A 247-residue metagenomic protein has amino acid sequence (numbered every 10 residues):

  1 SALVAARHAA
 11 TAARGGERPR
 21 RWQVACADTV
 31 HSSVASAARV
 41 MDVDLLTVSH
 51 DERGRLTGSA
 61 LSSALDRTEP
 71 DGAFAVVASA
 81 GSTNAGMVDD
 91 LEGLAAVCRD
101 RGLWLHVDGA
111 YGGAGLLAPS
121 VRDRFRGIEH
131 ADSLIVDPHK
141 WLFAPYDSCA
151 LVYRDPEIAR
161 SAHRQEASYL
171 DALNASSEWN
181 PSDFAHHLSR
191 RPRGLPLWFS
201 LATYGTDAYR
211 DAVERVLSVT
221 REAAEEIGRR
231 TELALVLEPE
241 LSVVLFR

Functional and structural regions predicted by a protein language model:
L3-R160: Conserved PLP-enzyme active-site core in the AAT-like
A12-G16, I227-V236: Surface-exposed helix-capping loop/turn segments at secondary-structure junctions
A25, V152, W198, L245-R247: Residues in well-ordered beta-strands of folded domains
A27, H31, G54, G58 (+6 more regions): Generic structural signal for well-ordered, non-membrane alpha-helical segments in soluble metabolic enzymes
V48-R55, A167-E178, V243: Short flexible/disordered coil segments
R126-T231: Active-site C-terminal subdomain of aminotransferase-like
A234-R247: Conserved PLP-binding catalytic core of the aspartate aminotransferase-like
